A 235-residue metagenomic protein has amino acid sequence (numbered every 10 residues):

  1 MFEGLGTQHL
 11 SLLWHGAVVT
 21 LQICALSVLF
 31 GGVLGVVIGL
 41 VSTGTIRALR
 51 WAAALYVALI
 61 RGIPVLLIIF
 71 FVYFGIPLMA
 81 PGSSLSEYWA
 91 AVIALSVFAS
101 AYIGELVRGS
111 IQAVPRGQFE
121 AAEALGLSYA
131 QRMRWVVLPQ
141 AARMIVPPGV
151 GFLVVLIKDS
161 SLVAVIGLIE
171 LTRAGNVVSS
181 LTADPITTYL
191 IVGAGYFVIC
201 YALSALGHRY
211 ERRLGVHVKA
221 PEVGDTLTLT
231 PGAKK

Functional and structural regions predicted by a protein language model:
M1-K235: Transmembrane alpha-helices and adjacent helix-loop boundaries
